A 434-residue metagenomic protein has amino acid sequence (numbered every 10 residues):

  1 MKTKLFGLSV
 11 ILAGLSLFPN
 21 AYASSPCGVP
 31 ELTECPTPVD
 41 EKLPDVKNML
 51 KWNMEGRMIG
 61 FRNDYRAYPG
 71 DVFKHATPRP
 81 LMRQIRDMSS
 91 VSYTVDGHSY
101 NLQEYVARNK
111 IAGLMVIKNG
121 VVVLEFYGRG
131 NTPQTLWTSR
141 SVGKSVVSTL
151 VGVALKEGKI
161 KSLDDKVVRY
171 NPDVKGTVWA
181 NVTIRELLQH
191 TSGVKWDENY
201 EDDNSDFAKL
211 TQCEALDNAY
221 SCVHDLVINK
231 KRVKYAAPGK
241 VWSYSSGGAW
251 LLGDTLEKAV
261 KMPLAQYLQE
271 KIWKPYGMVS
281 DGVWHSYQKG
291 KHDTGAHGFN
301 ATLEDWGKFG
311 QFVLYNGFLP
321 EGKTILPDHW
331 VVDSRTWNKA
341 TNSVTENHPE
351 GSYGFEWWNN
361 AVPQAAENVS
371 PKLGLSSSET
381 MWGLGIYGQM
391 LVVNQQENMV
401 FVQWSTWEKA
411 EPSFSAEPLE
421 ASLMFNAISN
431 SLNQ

Functional and structural regions predicted by a protein language model:
A21-N131, I160, Q189, I228 (+1 more regions): N-terminal leader/targeting segments and the immediately adjacent pre-domain N-terminus
S24-P44, T380-Q434: Structured C-terminal helix/loop/strand segments within mature extracytoplasmic catalytic/sensor domains
Y100-Y105, V121, T132-Q134, T138 (+1 more regions): Active-site-proximal loop and beta-strand segments within enzyme catalytic domains
G120, T138-L163, L187, L252-L256 (+1 more regions): Active-site SXXK
P133-Q134, N199-N204, A208-H297: Catalytic-site signature segments of enzymes, centered on catalytic residues
E157-N199, K258-A296, A301, E321: Active-site helix/loop module of the DD-peptidase/beta-lactamase fold, centered on the serine-lysine SxxK catalytic
H190, G248-T255, H297-L319, W330 (+1 more regions): Active-site-proximal alpha-helical segments within enzyme catalytic domains
V279-D281, T336-V400: Active-site Gly/Thr loop motif
